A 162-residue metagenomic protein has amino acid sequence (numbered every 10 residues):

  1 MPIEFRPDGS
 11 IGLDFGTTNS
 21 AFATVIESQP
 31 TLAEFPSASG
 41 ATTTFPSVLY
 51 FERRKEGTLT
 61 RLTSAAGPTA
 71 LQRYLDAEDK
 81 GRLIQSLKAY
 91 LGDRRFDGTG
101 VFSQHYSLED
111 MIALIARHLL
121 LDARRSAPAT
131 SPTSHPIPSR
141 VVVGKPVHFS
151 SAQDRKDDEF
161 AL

Functional and structural regions predicted by a protein language model:
P2-L32: Gly/Thr-rich phosphate-binding beta-strand-loop-beta motif of the actin/hexokinase/Hsp70
S28-L162: Phosphate-binding loop and its immediate beta->loop->alpha context in nucleotide/phosphate-handling enzymes
